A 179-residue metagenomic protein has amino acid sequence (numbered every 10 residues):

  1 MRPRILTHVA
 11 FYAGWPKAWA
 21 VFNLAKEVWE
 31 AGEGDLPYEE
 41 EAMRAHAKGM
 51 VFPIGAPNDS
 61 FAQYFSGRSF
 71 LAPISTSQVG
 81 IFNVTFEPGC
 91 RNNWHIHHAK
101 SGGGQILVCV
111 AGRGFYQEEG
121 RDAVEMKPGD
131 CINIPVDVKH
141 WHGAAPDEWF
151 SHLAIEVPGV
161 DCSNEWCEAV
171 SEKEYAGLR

Functional and structural regions predicted by a protein language model:
R2-R4: Basic polycationic patches enriched in arginine
L6, V28, D35-F82, N93 (+1 more regions): A short, N-terminal "cap"/entry segment at the start of jelly-roll beta-barrel domains of the cupin/DSBH fold
F11-Y12, F22, Y38: Aromatic (phenylalanine/tyrosine) cluster motif
L71-P73, I81-T85, I106, A123 (+3 more regions): Conserved hydrophobic/aromatic beta-strand scaffold that supports enzyme active sites
F82-K100: Conserved short histidine dyad/triad with adjacent acidic residue
R91, S101-P128, V138: A short beta-strand-loop-beta hairpin characteristic of the jelly-roll/cupin
V136-S163: Ligand-binding loop in jelly-roll beta-barrel domains
